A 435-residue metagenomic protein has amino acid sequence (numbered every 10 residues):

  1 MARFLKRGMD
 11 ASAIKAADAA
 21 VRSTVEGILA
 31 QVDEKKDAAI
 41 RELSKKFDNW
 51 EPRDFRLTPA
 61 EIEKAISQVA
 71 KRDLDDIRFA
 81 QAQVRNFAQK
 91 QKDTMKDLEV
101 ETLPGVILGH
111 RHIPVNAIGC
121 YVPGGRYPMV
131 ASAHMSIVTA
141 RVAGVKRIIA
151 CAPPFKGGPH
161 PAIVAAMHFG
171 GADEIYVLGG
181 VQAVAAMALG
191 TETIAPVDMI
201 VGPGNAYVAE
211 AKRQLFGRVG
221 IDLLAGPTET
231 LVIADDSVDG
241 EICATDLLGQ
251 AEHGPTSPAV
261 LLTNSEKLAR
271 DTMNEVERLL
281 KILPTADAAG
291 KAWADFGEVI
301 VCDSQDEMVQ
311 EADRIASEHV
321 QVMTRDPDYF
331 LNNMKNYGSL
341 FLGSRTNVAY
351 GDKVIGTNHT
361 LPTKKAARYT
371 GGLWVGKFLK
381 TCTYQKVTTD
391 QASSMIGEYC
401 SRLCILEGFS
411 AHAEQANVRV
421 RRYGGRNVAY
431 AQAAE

Functional and structural regions predicted by a protein language model:
M1-N116: N-terminal Rossmann-like NAD(P)+-binding subdomain of aldehyde/semialdehyde dehydrogenases
A2-R7, E174-G179, V299-S304: Short acidic-hydrophobic, aromatic-tinged amphipathic segments that line or gate anion-handling sites
T94-V100, G220, S257-L262, I282-W293 (+3 more regions): Flexible, glycine/charged-enriched surface loops at secondary-structure junctions
E101-A165: Conserved small-residue-rich beta-alpha loop and adjacent elements that most often cradle the phosphate/pyrophosphate
G171-P258: Conserved NAD(P)+-binding/catalytic subdomain of aldehyde/semialdehyde dehydrogenases
L223-D295, V299: A conserved active-site cap/scaffold subdomain adjacent to cofactor or substrate pockets
Q305, D313-E435: C-terminal core of ALDH-fold dehydrogenases
